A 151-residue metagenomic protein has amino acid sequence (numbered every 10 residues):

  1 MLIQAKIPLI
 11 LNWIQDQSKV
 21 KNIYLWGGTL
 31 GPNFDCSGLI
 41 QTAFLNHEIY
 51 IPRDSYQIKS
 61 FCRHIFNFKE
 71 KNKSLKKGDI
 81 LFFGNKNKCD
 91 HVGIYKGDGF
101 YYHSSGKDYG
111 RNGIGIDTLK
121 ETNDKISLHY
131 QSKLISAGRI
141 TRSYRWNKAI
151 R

Functional and structural regions predicted by a protein language model:
M1, L75-G78: Loop/turn positions that initiate beta-strands
M1-K21, W146-R151: Intrinsically disordered, low-complexity, Pro/Ser/Thr/Asn/Gly/Ala-rich spacer/linker segments adjacent to signal
V20-K76: Catalytic cysteine-centered active-site loop
I65-E70, K96-R151: Aromatic- and glycine-rich peptidoglycan recognition patches
S74, N87-C89: Short glycine/proline-centered loop/turn elements that form peptide/ligand docking sites
I80, C89-Y102: Catalytic nucleophile-His microenvironment captured as a short glycine-rich beta-strand/loop that brackets
